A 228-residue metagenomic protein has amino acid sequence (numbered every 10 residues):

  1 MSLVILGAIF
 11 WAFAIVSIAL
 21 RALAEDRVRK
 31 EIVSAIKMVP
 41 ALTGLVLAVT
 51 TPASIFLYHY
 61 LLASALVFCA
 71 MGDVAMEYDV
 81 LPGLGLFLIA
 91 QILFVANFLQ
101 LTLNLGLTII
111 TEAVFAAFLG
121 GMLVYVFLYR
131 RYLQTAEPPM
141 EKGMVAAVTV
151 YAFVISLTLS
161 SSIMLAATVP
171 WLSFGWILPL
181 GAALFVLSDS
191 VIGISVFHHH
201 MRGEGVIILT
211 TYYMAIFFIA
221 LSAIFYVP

Functional and structural regions predicted by a protein language model:
M1-P228: Polytopic alpha-helical membrane-helix bundles and their juxtamembrane interface segments in multi-pass membrane
